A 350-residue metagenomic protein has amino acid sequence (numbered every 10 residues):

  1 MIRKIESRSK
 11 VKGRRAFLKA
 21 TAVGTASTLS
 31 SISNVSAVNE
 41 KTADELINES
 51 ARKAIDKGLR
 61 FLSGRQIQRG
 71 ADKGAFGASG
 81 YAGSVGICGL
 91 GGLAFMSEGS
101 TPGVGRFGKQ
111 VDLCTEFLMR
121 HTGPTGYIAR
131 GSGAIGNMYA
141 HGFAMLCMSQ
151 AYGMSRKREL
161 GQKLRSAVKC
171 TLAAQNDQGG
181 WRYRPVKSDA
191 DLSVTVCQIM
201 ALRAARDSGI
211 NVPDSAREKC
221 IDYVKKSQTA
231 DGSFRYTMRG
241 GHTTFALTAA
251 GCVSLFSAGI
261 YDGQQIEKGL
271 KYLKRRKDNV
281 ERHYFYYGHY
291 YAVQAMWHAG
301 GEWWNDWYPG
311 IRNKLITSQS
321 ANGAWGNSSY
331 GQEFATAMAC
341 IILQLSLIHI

Functional and structural regions predicted by a protein language model:
M1-A16, V23-A26, S30-S31: N-terminal secretory signal peptides
V38-V85: Low-complexity, Ser/Thr/Pro/Gly-enriched N-terminal "stalk/linker" regions
R52-S63, G92, G108-M119, G142-M145 (+9 more regions): Hydrophobic core segments within long, regular secondary-structure runs in both alpha- and beta-rich folds
S63-Y81, L118-I135, T171-D189, Y223-T243 (+2 more regions): Glycine- and aromatic-rich loop/turn segments at beta-sheet edges
S84-M96, N137-Q150, L192-R203, T244-F256 (+2 more regions): Well-ordered alpha-helical segments within folded domains of soluble proteins
G103-V196: Extended ligand-binding groove/face enriched in aromatic
K187-S233: Solenoidal tandem-repeat scaffolds enriched in leucines and small polar residues
I348-I350: Conserved small/polar residues in nucleotide/adenosyl-binding loops
